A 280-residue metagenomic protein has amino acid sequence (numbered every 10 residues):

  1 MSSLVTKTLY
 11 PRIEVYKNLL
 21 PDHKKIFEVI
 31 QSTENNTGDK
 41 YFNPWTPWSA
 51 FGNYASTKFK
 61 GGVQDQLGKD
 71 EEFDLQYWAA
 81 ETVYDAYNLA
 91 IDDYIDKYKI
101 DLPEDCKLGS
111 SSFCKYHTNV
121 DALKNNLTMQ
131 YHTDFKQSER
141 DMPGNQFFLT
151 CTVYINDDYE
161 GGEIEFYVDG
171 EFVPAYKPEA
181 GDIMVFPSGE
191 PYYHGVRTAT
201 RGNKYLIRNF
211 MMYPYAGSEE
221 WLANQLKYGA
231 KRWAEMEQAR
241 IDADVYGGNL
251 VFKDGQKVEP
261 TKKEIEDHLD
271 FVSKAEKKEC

Functional and structural regions predicted by a protein language model:
S2-D105, V251-G255, I265-H268, A275-C280: Non-heme Fe(II)/2-oxoglutarate
L102-C106, S111-A122, I155: Acidic, glycine-rich loop-and-strand cores that form catalytic or ligand-binding grooves in diverse globular domains
G109, L127-M129, F147, Y192: Short beta-strand or tight-loop elements that sit immediately N-terminal to catalytic metal-binding acidic residues
S111-F113, C151-V153, I207-M211: A structural signal for short, well-ordered beta-strand segments
F113-G144: Conserved short histidine dyad/triad with adjacent acidic residue
K115, D141-E160: Short, conserved beta-strand element in jelly-roll/cupin
Y131, F135-D141, T152-V153, P178-V185: Short, conserved beta-strand/loop elements in beta-sheet-dominated catalytic cores that frequently flank divalent-metal
N145-F147, E160-C280: Catalytic core of Fe(II)/2-oxoglutarate
